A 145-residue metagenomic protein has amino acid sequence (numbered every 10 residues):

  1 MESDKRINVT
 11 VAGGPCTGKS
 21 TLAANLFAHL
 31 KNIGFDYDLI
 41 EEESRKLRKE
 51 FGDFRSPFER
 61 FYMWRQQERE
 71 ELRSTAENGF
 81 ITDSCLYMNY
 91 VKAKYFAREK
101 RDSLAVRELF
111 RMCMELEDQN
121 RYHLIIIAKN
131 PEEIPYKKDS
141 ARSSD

Functional and structural regions predicted by a protein language model:
M1-N8: Phosphate-binding P-loop
V11: Hydrophobic anchor at the beta1->P-loop junction of P-loop NTPases
P15: The conserved Walker
K19: Conserved lysine of the Walker
L22: Hydrophobic positions on the alpha1 helix immediately C-terminal to the Walker A/P-loop
F27-E68: Conserved substrate/cofactor phosphate-moiety recognition/catalytic segment in nucleotide-dependent phosphotransferases
G52-R101: Conserved nucleotide-sensing/catalytic segment adjacent to the nucleotide-binding pocket in NTP-handling enzymes
F96-D145: A glycine- and Lys/Arg-enriched "phosphate-lid" helix/loop adjacent to the NTP-binding pocket of small-molecule kinases
